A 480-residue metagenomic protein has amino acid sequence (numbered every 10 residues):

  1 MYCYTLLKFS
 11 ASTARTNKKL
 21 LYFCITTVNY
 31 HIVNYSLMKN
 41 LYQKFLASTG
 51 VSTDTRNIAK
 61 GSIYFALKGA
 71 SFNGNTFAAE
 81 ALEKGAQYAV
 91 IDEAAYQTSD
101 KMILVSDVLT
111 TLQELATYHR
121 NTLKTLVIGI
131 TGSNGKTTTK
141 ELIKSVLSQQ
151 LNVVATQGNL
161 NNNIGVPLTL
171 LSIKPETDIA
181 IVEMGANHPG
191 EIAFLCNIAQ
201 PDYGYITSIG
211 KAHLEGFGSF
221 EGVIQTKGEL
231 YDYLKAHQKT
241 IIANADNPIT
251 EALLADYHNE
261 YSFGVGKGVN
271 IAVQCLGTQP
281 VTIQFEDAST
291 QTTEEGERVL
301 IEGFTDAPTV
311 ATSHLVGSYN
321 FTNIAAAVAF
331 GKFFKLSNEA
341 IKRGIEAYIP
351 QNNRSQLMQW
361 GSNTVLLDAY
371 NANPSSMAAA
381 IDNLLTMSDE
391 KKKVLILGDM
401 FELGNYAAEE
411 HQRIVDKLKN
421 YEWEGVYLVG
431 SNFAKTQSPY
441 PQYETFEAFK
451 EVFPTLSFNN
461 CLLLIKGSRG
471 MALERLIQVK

Functional and structural regions predicted by a protein language model:
T13, L20-E114, Y118, V316 (+4 more regions): N-terminal leader/targeting and accessory segments in enzymes
T26, Y30, T111-A245, I249-H258 (+4 more regions): Phosphate-binding loop of NTP-binding sites
Y35, L41, D92-S99, Y205-T364 (+6 more regions): Acidic, Mg2+-coordinating active-site environments of NTP-dependent enzymes
S62, A81, L115, I130 (+12 more regions): Residue-level signal for inorganic ion chemistry
L67-F72, P350-N353, A369-Y440, S468: Active-site beta-alpha connecting loops in nucleotide-dependent enzymes
I130, N352-R354, G470, E474-R475: ATP-dependent carboxylate/acyl-activation modules
Q442, C461-Q478: Peripheral docking tails and interdomain loops at the edges of cofactor- or intermediate-handling domains
